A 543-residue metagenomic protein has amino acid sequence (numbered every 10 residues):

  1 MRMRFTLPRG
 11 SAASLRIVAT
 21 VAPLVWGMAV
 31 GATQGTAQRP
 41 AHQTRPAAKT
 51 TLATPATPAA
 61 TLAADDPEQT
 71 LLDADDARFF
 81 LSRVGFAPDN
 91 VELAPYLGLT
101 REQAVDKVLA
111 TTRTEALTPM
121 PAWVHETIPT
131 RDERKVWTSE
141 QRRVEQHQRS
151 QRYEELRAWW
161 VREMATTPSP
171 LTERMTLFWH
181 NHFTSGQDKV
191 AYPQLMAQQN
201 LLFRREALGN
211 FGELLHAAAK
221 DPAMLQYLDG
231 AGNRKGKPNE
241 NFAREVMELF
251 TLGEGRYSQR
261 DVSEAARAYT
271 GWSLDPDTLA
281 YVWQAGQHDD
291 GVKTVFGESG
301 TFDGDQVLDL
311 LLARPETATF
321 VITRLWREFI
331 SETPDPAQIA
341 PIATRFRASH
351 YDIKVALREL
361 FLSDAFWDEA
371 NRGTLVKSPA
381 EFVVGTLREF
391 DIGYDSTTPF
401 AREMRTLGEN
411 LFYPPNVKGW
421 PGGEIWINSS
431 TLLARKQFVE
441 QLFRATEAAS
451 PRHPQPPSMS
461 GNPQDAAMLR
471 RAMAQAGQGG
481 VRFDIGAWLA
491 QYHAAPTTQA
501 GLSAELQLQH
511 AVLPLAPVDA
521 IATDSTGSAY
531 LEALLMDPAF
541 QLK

Functional and structural regions predicted by a protein language model:
M1-A13: N-terminal secretory signal peptides that target proteins for export/translocation
V18-A29: Bacterial N-terminal signal peptides
G31-A37: Boundary at the C-terminal end of the N-terminal hydrophobic targeting segment
A41, A53, P58-A64, E68-D73 (+5 more regions): Flexible, low-complexity segments enriched for small/polar residues
L62, S139, R149, Y153-W160 (+2 more regions): Active-site substrate-binding loop specific to GH73 endo-beta-N-acetylglucosaminidase modules in bacterial autolysins
G85, R113, F183, Q187 (+4 more regions): Short alpha-helix boundary/capping elements
P88-E206: N-terminal accessory alpha/beta regions
